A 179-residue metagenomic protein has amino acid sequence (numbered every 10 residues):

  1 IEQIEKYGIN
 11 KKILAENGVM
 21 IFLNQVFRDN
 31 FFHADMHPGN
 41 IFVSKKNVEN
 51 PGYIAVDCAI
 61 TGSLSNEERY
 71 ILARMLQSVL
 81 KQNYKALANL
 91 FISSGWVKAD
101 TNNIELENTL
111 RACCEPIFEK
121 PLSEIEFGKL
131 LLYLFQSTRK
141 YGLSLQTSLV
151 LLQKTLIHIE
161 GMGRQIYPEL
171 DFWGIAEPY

Functional and structural regions predicted by a protein language model:
I1-Y179: Conserved catalytic cores of large enzyme domains
